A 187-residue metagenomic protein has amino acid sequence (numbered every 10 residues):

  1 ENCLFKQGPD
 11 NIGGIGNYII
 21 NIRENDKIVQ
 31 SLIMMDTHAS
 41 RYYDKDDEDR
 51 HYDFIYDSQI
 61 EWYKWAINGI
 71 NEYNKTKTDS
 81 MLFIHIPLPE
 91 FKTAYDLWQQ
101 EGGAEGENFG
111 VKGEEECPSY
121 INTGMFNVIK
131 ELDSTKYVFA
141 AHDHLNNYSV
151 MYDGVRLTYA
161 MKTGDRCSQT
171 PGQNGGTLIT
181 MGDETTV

Functional and structural regions predicted by a protein language model:
E1-K75, T177-G182: Extended active-site neighborhood of metal-dependent phosphoesterases/phosphodiesterases
E1-N2, A94, Y148-D153: Metal-dependent catalytic neighborhoods of phosphoester/phosphodiester hydrolases
Y18-K27, L32, M125-L132, H144-V187: Binuclear metal-dependent phosphoesterase catalytic core
S31-I33, D47-N147: His/acidic metal-ligating clusters that form di-metal
T37, H85, K162: Cofactor-binding loop segments of dinucleotide-utilizing enzymes, especially the Rossmann-like FAD- and NAD(P)+-binding
S40-Y42, L88-F91, D165: Short, acidic Gly/Pro/Ser/Thr-rich loop/turn segments
K45-D46, A94, S168-P171: Short conserved micro-motifs at the rims of enzyme active sites and ligand-binding pockets
